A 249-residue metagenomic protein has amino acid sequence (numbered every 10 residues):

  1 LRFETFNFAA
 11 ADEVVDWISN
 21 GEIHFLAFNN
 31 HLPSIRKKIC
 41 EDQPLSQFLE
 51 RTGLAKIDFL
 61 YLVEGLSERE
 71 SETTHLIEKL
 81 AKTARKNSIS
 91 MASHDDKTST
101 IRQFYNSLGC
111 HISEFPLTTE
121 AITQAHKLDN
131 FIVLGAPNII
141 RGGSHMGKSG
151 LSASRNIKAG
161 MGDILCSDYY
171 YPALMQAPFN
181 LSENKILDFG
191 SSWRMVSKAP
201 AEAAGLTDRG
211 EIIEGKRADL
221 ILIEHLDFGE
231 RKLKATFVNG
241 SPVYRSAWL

Functional and structural regions predicted by a protein language model:
L1-D96, D168: Metal-coordinating catalytic core of metallo-dependent amide/deamination hydrolases
T5, S90-T207, D227-F228: Active-site-adjacent C-terminal substructures of enzyme catalytic domains
E13-D16, C40-Q43, L128-N130, F179-L181 (+2 more regions): Short, glycine/charged-enriched secondary-structure capping and boundary segments
H24, H111-I112, D163, D219 (+1 more regions): Conserved acidic residues
N29, P116, D168, E224 (+1 more regions): Conserved residues at the C-terminal ends of beta-strands
S67, S71-T74, E78, K82 (+4 more regions): P-loop/Walker A phosphate-binding loop and immediately adjacent motor/lid segment at beta-alpha junctions
K198, E202, E214-L249: C-terminal cap of metal-dependent C-N hydrolases
R209-I213: Short, surface-exposed secondary-structure edge patches
